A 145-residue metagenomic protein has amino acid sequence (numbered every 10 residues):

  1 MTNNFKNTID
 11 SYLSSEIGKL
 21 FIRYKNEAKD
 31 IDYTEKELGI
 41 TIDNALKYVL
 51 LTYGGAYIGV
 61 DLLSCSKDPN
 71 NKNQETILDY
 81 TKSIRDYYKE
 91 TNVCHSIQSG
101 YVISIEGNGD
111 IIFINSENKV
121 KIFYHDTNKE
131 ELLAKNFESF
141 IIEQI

Functional and structural regions predicted by a protein language model:
M1-N108: A surface-exposed partner-binding patch
I9, E117, I141-Q144: Prokaryotic Sec-type signal peptides and long signal-anchor helices with extended Leu/Ile/Val-rich h-regions
I22, N128-E131: Short N-terminal micro-motifs specific to bacterial/archaeal maturation and metal-cluster initiation sites
L38, H125-K129: Conserved aromatic-histidine-acidic binding/catalytic patches
D110-S116: Broad, structure-driven detector of short, well-ordered beta-strand segments within folded domains
N118-H125: Short polybasic amphipathic segments
E130-I145: Compact, glycine/acidic-enriched structural inserts
